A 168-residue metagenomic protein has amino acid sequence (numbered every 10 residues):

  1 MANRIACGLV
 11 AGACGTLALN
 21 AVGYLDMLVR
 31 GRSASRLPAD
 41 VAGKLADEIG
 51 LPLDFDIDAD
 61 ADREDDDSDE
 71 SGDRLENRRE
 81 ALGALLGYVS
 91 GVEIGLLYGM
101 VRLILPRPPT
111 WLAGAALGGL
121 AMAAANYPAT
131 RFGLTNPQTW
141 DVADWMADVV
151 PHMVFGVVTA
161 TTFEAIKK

Functional and structural regions predicted by a protein language model:
M1-K168: Short amphipathic, positively biased membrane-proximal segments that drive organelle/inner-membrane targeting
